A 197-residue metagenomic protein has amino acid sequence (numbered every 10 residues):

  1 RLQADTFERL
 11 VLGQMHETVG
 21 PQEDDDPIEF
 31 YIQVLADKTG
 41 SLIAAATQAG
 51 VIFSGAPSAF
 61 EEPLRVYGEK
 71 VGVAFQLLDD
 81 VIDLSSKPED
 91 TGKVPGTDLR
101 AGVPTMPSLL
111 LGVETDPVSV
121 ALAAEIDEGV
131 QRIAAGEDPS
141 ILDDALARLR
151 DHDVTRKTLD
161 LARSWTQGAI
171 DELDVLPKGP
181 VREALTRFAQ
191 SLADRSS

Functional and structural regions predicted by a protein language model:
R1-S197: All-alpha prenyltransferase/terpene-synthase fold signal
